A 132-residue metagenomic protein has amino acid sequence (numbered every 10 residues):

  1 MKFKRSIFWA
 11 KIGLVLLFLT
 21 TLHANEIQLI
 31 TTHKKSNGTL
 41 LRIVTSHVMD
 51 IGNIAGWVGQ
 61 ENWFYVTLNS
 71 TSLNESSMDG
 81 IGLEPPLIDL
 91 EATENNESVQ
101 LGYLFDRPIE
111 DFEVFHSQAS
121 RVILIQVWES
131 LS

Functional and structural regions predicted by a protein language model:
K2-I12: Bacterial N-terminal signal peptides that target proteins for export
L14-L16: Glycine-rich, low-complexity segments
L19-T21: N-terminal signal peptide c-region/cleavage motif recognized by signal peptidases
H23-S132: Signal-peptide-cleaved, periplasmic/extracellular N-terminal interaction regions immediately downstream of the signal
